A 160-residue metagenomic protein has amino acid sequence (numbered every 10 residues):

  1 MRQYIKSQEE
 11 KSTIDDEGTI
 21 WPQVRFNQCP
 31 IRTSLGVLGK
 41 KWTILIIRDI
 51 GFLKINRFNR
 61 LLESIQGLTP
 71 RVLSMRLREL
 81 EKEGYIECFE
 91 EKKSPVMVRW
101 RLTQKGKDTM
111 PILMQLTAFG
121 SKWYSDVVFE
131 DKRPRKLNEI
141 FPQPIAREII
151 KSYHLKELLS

Functional and structural regions predicted by a protein language model:
M1-P22, E87, Q104, P111-S160: C-terminal regulatory/oligomerization modules of transcriptional regulators
Q28-V72: N-terminal helix-turn-helix DNA-binding core of bacterial DNA-binding proteins
L38-K41, T103-K107: Alpha-helical hinge/cap motifs
N59, R78, V98: Residues within the helices of the helix-turn-helix
L73, L77-L80: Basic amphipathic alpha-helical segments that dock to polyanions
E81-R101: Beta-hairpin "wing" of winged helix-turn-helix
